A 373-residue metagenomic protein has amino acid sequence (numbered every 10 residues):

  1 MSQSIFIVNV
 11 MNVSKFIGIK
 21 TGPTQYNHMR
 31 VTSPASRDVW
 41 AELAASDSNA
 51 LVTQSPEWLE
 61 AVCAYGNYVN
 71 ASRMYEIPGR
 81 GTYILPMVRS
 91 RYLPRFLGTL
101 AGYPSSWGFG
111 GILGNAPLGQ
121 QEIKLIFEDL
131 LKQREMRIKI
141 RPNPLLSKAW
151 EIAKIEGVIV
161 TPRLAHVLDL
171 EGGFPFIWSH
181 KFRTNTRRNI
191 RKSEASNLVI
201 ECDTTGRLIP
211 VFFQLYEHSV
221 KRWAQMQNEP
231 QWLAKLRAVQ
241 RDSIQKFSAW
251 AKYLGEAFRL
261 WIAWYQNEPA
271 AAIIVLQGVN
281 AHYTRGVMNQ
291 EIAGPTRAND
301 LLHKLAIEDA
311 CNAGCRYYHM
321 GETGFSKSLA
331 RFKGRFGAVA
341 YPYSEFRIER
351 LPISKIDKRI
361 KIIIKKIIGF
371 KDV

Functional and structural regions predicted by a protein language model:
S4-K20, G119-T204: Acyl-donor-binding surface of acyltransferase catalytic domains
F6-P23, V88-R89, K154-F176, N312-V373: Active-site/acyl-donor-binding loops of N-acyltransferases
T32-P78, M87-P94, S147-I159, W178-I292: A conserved beta-strand-loop-helix scaffold within acyl/acetyltransferase catalytic domains
R73-I77, G81-I84, N115, K124-E128 (+1 more regions): Aromatic (often tryptophan-rich) hydrophobic motifs at membrane interfaces
G81, S106, R134, I159-P162 (+1 more regions): A short, structural micro-pattern
S90-F109: Conserved acyl-donor/pantetheine-binding loop and adjacent beta-alpha core of acyl/acetyltransferases and related
F109-A116: The substrate-binding groove and active-site-proximal loops of carbohydrate-active enzymes, especially glycoside
